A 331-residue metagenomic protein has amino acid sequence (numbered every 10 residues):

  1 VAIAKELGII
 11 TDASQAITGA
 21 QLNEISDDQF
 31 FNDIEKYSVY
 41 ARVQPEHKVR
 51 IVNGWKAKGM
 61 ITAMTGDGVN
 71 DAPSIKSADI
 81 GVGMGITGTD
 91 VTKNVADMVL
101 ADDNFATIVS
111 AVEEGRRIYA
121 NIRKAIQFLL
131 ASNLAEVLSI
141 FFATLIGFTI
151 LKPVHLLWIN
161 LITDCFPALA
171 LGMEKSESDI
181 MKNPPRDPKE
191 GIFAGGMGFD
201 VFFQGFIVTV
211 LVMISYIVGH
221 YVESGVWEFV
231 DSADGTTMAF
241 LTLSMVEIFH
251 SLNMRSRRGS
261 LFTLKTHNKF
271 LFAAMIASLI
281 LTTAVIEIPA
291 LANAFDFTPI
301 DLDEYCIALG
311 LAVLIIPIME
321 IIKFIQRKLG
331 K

Functional and structural regions predicted by a protein language model:
L7-M64, A78, G83-R258: Membrane-embedded transport module
I75: Cytosolic ligand/metal-binding cores
F141-T149, A284-D301: Transmembrane helix-loop junctions at the membrane interface of multipass transporters and ion channels
I159-T163, T242-H250, S278-V285, A312-M319: Alpha-helical transmembrane segments of multi-pass membrane proteins
L211-S215, S278-N293: Hydrophobic alpha-helical transmembrane segments in multi-pass integral membrane proteins
T263-L271: Cytoplasmic-side transmembrane-helix entry/capping segments in multi-pass membrane proteins
I321-K331: Membrane-interface capping segments at transmembrane-helix boundaries
